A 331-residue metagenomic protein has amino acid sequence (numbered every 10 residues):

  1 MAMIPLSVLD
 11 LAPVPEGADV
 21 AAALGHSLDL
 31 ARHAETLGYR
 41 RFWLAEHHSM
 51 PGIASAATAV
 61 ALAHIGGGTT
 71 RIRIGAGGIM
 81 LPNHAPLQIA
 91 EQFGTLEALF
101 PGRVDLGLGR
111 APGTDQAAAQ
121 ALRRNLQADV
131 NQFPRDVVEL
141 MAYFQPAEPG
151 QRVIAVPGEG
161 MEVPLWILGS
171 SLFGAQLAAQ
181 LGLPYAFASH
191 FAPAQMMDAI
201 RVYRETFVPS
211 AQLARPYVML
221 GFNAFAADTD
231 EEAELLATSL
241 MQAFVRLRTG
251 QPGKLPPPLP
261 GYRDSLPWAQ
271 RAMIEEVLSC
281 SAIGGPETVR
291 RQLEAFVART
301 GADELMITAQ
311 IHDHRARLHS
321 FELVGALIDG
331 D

Functional and structural regions predicted by a protein language model:
M1-T69: N-terminal beta1-alpha1-beta2 module of alpha/beta enzyme domains
A2-V20, P82-Q145, Y185: Flexible, glycine-rich active-site loops centered on histidine and acidic residues that chelate a metal or position
L6, A34, G38, E46 (+6 more regions): Conserved, mostly hydrophobic/aromatic
L6-D10, F42-L44, I74-A76, V104-L108 (+4 more regions): Hydrophobic faces of well-ordered beta-strands that scaffold small-molecule active sites in alpha/beta enzyme cores
D10-G25, I79-L87, E159-G169, A227 (+1 more regions): Active-site mouth loops of central-metabolism enzymes
A21-H33, S170-Q176, T288-A295: Short, acidic/polar
L126-I154, Q195-A302, D329: An alpha-helical appendage that flanks or caps ligand/catalytic pockets
A175, A179-I200: A conserved active-site cap/scaffold subdomain adjacent to cofactor or substrate pockets
